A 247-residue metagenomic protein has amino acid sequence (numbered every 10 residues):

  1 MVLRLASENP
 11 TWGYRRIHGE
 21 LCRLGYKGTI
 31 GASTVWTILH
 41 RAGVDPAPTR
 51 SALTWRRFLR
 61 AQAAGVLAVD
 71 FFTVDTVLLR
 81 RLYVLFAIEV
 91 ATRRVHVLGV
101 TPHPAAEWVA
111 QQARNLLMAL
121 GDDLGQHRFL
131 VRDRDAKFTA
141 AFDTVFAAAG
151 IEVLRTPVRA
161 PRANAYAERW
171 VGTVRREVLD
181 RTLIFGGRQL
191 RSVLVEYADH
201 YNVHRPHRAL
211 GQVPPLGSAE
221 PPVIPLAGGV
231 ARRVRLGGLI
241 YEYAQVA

Functional and structural regions predicted by a protein language model:
M1-A247: Charged DNA-binding/catalytic regions of mobile-element recombinases
